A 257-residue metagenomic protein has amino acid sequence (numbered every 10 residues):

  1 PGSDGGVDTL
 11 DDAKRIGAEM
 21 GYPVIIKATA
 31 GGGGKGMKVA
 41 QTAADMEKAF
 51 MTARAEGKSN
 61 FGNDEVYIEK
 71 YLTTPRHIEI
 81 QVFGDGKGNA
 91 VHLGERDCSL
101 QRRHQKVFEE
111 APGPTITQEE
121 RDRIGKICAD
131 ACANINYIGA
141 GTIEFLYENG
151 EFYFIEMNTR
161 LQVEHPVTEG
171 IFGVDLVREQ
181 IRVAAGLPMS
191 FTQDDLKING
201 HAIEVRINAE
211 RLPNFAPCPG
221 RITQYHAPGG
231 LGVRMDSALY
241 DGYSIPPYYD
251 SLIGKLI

Functional and structural regions predicted by a protein language model:
P1-T29, G36: A conserved helix-loop-beta module that forms one wall/lid of the active-site cleft in ATP-utilizing catalytic domains
P23, A28, G33, A40-I257: ATP-dependent carboxylate activation and anion-phosphoryl transfer catalytic cores that bind Mg-ATP to form
